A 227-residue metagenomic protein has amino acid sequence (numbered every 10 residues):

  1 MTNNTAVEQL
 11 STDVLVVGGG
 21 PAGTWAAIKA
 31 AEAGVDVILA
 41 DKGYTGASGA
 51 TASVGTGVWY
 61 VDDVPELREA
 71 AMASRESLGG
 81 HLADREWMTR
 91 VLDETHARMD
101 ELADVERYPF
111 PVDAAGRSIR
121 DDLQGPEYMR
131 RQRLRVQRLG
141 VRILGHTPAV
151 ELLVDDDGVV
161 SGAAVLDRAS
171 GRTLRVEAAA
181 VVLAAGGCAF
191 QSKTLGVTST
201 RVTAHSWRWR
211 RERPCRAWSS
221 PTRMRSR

Functional and structural regions predicted by a protein language model:
M1-V14, E32: Extreme N-terminal leader/targeting segments of oxidoreductases
N3, K42-E151, D156-D167, A184 (+2 more regions): Conserved N-terminal/central alpha/beta ligand/cofactor-binding core
Q9-T12, A169-A180: Core beta-strand elements of the Rossmann-like FAD/NAD(P) dinucleotide-binding domain in flavoenzyme oxidoreductases
V14-L39: N-terminal Rossmann-like FAD-binding beta1-loop-alpha1 element of flavoenzymes
A27, M99, A204-H205: Generic hydrophobic/aromatic pocket-lining and core-packing "Φ" positions
I28-A31, A103, Q137, W209: Anion (oxyanion) recognition and catalysis
A180-R227: Glycine-rich loop(s) and the adjacent beta-strand/alpha-helix scaffold that form part
